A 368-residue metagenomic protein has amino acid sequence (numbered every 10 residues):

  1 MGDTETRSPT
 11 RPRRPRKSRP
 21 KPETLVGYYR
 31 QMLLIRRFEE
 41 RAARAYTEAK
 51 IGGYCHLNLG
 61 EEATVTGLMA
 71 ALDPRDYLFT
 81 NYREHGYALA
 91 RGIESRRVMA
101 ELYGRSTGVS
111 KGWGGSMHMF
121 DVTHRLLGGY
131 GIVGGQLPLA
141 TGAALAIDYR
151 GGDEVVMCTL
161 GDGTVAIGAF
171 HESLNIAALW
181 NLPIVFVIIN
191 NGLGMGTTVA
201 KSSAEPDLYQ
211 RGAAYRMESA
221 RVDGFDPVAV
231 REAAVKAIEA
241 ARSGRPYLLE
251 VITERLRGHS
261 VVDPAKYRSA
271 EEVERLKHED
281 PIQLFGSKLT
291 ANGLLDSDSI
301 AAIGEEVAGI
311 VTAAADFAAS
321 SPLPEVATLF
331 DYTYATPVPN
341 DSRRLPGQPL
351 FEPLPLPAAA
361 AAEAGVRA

Functional and structural regions predicted by a protein language model:
M1-T64, A71, L256-R257, A265-K266 (+1 more regions): Conserved acidic/glycine
E39, D76, N81, D162 (+5 more regions): Acidic side chains
E40-R44, E48-W180, T198-A204, Y209 (+1 more regions): Cofactor-binding active-site loop characterized by glycine-rich and histidine/acidic residues
Y82, V251-T253, T333: A general secondary-structure junction signal
H85-G86, R105-V109, V185-V187, A213-R216 (+4 more regions): Short, surface-exposed, polar/charged, turn-prone segments marking secondary-structure boundaries
A88-A90, G196, H259, T328: Short acidic, gly/pro-rich beta-turn/loop elements at beta-sheet edges and active-site/ligand-binding grooves
R125-S320: Glycine-rich ThDP/TPP pyrophosphate-binding loop and its adjacent helix/strand module within ThDP-dependent enzymes
